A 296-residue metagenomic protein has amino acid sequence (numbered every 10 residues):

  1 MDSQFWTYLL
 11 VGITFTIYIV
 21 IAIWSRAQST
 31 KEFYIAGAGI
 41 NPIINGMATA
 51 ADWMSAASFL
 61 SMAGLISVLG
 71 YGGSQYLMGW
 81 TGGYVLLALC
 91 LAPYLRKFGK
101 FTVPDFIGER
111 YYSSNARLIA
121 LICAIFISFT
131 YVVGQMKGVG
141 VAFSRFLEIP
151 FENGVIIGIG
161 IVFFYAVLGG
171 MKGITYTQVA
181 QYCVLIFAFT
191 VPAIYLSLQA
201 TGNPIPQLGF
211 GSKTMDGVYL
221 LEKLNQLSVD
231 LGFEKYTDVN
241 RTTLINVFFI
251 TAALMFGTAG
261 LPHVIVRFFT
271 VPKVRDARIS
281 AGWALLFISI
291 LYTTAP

Functional and structural regions predicted by a protein language model:
M1-F59, A166-G169, A188: Membrane-interface "cap" regions at the ends of multi-pass membrane proteins
D2-S3, A38-I40, I44, S61-Q75 (+2 more regions): Loop-to-helix junctions at membrane interfaces in multi-pass transport proteins
V11, F15, D52-W53, W80-Y84 (+5 more regions): Residue-level recognition of pore/gate-forming positions within transmembrane alpha-helices of multi-pass
I19, A51, S74-G169, V229-G232 (+4 more regions): Helix-loop-helix module between adjacent transmembrane segments
I19-R26, A63, Q135, A142 (+3 more regions): Transmembrane helix-loop junctions and nearby membrane-interface residues
V20-I40, Y94-D105, S114-N115, V264-L285: Membrane-helix boundary/linker segments in multi-pass transporters
R26-A27, A56-F59, A63, A88 (+6 more regions): Alpha-helical transmembrane segments of polytopic integral membrane proteins, especially the permease/helical cores
